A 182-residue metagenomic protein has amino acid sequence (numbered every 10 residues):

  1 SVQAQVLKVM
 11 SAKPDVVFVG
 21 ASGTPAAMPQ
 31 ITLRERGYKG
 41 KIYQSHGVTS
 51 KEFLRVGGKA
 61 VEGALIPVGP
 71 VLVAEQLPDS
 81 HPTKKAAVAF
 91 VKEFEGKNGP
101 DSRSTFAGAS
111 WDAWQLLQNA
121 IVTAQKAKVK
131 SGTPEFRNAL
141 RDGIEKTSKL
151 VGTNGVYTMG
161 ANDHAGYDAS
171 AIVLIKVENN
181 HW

Functional and structural regions predicted by a protein language model:
S1-W182: Extracytosolic ligand-binding ectodomains
